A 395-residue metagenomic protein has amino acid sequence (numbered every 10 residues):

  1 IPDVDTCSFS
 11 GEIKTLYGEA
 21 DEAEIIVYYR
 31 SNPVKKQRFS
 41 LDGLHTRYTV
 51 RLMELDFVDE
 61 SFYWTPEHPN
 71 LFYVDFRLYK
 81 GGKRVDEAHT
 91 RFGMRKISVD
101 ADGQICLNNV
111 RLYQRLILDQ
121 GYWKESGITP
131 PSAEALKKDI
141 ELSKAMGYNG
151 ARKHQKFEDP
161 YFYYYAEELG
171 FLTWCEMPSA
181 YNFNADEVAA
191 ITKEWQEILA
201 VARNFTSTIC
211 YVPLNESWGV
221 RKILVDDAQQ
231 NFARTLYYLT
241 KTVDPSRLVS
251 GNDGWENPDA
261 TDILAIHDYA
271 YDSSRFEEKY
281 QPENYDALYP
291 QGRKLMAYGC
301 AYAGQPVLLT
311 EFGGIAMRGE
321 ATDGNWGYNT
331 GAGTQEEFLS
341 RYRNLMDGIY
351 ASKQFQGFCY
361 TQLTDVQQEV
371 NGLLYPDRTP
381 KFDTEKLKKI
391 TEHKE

Functional and structural regions predicted by a protein language model:
I1-H154, Y165, T173, E194 (+6 more regions): Secreted/periplasmic carbohydrate-active enzymes, especially glycoside hydrolases
D5-C7, S207-Y211, Y238, A260 (+2 more regions): Substrate-binding clefts and catalytic carboxylate motifs of secreted carbohydrate-active enzymes
V99-G103, E158-Y163, D186-V201, D253 (+1 more regions): Alpha-helical scaffolding within the catalytic cores of extracellular/periplasmic polymer-degrading hydrolases
L118-A135, M146-H154, C175-A190, T208 (+3 more regions): The substrate-binding groove and active-site-proximal loops of carbohydrate-active enzymes, especially glycoside
L136, D159, I191, W195 (+3 more regions): Aromatic/hydrophobic pocket-lining residues that form the small-molecule binding cavity in soluble enzyme cores
K156, P178, E216-W218, P245 (+4 more regions): Catalytic metal-binding/acid-base residues of hydrolase active sites
E168, D186-I263: Active-site neighborhood of glycoside hydrolase catalytic domains
M177-F183, D268-R275: Short, acidic/turn-prone active-site loops that include or flank metal/cofactor- and phosphate-binding residues
